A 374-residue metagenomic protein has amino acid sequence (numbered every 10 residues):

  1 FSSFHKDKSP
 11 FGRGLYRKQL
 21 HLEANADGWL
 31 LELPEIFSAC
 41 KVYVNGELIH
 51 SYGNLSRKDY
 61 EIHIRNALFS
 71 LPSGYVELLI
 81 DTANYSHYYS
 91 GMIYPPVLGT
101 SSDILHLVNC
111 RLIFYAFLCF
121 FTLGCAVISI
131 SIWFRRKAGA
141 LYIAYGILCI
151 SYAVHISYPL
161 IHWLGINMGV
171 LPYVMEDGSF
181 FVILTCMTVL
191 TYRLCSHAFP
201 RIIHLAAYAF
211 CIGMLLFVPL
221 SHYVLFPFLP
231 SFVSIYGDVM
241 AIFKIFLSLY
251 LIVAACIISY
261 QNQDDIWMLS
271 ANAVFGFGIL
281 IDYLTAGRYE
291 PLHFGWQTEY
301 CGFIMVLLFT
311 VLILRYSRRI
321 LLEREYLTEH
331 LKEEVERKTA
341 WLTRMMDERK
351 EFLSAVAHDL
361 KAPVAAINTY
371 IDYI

Functional and structural regions predicted by a protein language model:
F1-A26: Extended carbohydrate-recognition surfaces in non-catalytic/accessory domains of CAZymes and lectin-like proteins
L22, A26-V44, L78-T82: Aromatic-lined ligand-binding clefts that engage carbohydrates, nucleic acids, or primary amines
V44-E77, T82-Y94: Beta-strand-rich ligand-recognition modules
Y94-I113: Short, aromatic-rich amphipathic segments at membrane interfaces that lie adjacent to a transmembrane helix or signal
L107-F134, A241-I258: First transmembrane helix
V127-C149: Juxtamembrane interface at the cytosolic side of transmembrane helices
A153-T328: Interfacial "cap-and-anchor" motif at the non-cytosolic start of specific transmembrane alpha-helices
E329, E336-I374: Primarily the dimerization/phosphotransfer
